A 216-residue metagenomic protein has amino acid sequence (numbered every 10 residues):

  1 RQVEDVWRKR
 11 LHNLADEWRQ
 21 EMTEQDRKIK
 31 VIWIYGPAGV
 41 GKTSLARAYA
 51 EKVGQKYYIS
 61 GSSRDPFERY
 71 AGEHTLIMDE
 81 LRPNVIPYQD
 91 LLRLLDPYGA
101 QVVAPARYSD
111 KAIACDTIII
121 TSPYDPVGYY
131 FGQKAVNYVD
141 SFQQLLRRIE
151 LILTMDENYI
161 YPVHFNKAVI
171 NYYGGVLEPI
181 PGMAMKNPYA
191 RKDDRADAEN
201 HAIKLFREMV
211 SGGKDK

Functional and structural regions predicted by a protein language model:
R1, P87-K216: Replace "adjacent to P-loop NTPase cores in ATP/GTP-dependent enzymes" with "adjacent to NTP-binding cores
R1-K28: N-terminal pre-Walker A segment at the start of P-loop NTPase domains
K28, A71-G72, I113-C115: Short loop/turn elements that form and flank the Walker-type P-loop nucleotide-binding site in RecA-like NTPase cores
V31: Walker A (P-loop) ATP-phosphate-binding motif of ABC ATPase nucleotide-binding domains
I34: Hydrophobic anchor at the beta1->P-loop junction of P-loop NTPases
G39-K42: Conserved glycine(s) of the Walker
L45: Hydrophobic positions on the alpha1 helix immediately C-terminal to the Walker A/P-loop
K52-P87: AAA+/P-loop NTPase substrate/partner-engagement loops
